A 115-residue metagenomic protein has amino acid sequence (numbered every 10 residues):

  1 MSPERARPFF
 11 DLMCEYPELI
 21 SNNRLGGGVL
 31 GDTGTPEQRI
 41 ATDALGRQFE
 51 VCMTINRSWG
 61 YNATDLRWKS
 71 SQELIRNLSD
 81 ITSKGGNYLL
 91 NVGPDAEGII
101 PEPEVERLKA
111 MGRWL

Functional and structural regions predicted by a protein language model:
M1-L115: Mature catalytic domains of secreted/periplasmic carbohydrate-active enzymes
